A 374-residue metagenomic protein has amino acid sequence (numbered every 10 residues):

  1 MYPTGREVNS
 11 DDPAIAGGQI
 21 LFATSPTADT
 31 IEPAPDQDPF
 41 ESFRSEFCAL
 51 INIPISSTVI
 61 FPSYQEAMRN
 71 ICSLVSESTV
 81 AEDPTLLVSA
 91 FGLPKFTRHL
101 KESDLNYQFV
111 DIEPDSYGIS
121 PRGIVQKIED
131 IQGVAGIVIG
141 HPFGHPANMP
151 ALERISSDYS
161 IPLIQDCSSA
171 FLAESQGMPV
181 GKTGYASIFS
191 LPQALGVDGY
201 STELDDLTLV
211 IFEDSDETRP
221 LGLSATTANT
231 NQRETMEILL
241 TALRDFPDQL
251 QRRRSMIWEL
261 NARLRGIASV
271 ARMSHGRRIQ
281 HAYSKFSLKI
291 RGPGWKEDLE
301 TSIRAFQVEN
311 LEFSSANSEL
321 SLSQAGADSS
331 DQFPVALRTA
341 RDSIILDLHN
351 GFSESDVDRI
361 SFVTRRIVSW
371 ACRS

Functional and structural regions predicted by a protein language model:
M1-Q37, D347: N-terminal "arm"/small-domain region of PLP-dependent enzymes with the aminotransferase-like
E41-T85, H99-K101, F109: Phosphate-binding glycine-rich loop
Y117-L207, I211-D214: Active-site phosphate-binding strand-loop segment of PLP-dependent enzymes
L204, F212-D248, W258: Active-site C-terminal subdomain of aminotransferase-like
T218-R219, P293-T301, F352-D358: Short, conserved charged micro-motifs
M236, L240, R254-N261, R272-K289: Conserved glycine-rich beta-strand-loop-beta hairpin in the small C-terminal domain of fold type I
P247-M273, E300-A305: Conserved PLP-dependent catalytic core of the aminotransferase class-I/II
L299-I344, C372: Conserved PLP cofactor-binding pocket of PLP-dependent enzymes
